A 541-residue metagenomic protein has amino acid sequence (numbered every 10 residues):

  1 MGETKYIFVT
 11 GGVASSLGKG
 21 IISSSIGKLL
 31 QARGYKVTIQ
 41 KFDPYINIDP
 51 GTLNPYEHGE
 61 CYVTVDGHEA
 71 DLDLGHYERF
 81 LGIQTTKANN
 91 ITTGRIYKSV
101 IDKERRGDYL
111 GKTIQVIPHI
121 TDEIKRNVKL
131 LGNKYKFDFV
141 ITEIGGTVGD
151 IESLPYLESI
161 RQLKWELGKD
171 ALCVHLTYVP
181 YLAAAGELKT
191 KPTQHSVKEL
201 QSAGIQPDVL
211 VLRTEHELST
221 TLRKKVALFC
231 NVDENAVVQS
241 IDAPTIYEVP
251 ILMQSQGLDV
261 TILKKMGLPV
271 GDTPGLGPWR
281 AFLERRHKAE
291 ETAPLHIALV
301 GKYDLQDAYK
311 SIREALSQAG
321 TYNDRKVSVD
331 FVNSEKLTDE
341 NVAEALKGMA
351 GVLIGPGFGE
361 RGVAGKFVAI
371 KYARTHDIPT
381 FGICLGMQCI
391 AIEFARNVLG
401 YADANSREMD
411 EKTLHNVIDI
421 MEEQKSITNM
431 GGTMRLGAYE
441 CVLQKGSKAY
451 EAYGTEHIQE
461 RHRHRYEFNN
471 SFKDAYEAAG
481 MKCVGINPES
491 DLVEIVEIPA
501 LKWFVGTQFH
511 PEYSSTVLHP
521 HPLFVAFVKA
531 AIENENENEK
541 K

Functional and structural regions predicted by a protein language model:
M1-R325, E335-G351, F358-G359, K366-Y372 (+4 more regions): Flexible phosphate-sensing "switch/lid" loops adjacent to ATP/NTP-binding sites across phosphate-transfer
L17-G20, S24-K28, A32, A345-E440 (+3 more regions): Cysteine-nucleophile active-site neighborhood
T38-Q40, D330, F381, T507: Rossmann-like NAD(H)/NADP(H) cofactor-binding core
L182-K189, Q388-N397, I498: Glycine-rich, charge-decorated loop segments at or immediately adjacent to ligand/cofactor-binding or catalytic sites
A236-D242, D330, I486-E489: Beta-strand->loop->alpha-helix junctions that form or flank phosphate-binding loops in nucleotide-handling enzymes
G271-G275, F381-G382, Y401-R407, I458 (+2 more regions): Acidic/polar loop patches that form or flank catalytic/metal-binding clefts of enzymes that bind anionic ligands
R286-E291, V342-E344, M409, M430-T433 (+2 more regions): Replace "in large, NTP-powered and nucleic-acid-processing enzymes" with "in large, NTP-powered factors and other
L436-E440, Q444-K541: C-terminal and late-domain segments of enzyme folds
